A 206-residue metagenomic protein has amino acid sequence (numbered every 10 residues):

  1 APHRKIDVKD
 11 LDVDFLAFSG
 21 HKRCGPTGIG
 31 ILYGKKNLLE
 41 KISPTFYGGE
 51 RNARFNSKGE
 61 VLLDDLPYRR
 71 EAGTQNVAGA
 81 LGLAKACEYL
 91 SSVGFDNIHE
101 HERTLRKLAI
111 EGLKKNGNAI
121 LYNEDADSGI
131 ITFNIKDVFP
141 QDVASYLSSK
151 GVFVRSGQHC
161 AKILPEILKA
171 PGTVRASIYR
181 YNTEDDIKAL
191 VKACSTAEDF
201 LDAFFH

Functional and structural regions predicted by a protein language model:
A1-H206: Pyridoxal 5′-phosphate
